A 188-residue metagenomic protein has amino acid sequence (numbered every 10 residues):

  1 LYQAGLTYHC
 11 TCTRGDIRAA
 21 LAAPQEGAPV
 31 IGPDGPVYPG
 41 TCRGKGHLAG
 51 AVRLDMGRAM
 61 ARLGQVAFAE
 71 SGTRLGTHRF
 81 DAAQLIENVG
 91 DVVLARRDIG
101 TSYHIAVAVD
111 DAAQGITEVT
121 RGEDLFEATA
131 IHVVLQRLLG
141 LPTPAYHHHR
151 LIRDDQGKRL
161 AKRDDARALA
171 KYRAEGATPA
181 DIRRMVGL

Functional and structural regions predicted by a protein language model:
Y2, T129-V133, R183-V186: A generic alpha-helix structural signal
Q3-D16, A22: Contiguous mid-protein beta-loop-alpha structural module that forms a pocket-lining wall or clamp of enzyme active
T11-C12, Y146, I182: Residue-level detector of family-conserved "landmark" positions at structurally sensitive sites
G15-A161, A168-R173: Active-site cores that bind ATP or allylic diphosphates and position pyrophosphate for catalysis
A174-L188: Extended, charge-rich low-complexity interaction segments
